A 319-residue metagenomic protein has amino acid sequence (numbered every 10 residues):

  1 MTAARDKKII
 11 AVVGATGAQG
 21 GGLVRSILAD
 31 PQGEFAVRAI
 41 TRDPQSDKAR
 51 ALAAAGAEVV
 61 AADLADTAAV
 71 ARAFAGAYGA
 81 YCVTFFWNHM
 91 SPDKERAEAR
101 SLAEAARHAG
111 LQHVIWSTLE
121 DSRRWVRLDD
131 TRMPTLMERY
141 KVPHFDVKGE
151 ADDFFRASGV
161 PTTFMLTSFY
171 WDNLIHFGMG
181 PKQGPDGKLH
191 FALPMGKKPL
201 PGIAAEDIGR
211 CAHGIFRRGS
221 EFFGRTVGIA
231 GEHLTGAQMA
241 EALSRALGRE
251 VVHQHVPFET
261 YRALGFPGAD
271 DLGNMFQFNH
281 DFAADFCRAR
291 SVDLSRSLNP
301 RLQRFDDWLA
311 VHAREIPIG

Functional and structural regions predicted by a protein language model:
T2-R50, A65-A75, C82-A97, E104-I115 (+3 more regions): Oxidoreductase cofactor-interface core, primarily capturing Rossmann-like NAD(P)-dependent enzymes
L52-D66: Rossmann-fold cofactor-recognition segment
G56, A192-M195, T226, R290 (+1 more regions): Short, functionally important structural connectors and interaction interfaces within domains
A61, P199, A230, R296-N299: Short N-terminal micro-motifs specific to bacterial/archaeal maturation and metal-cluster initiation sites
F222, L247, F258-G319: A hydrophobic C-terminal alpha-helical subdomain
Q254-V256: NAD(P)-dinucleotide binding in Rossmann-like oxidoreductases
